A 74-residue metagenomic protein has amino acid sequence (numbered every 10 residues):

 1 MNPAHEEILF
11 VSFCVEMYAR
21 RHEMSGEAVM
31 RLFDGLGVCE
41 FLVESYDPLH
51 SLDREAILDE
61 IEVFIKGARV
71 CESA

Functional and structural regions predicted by a protein language model:
M1-V11, F64-S73: Domain-edge interaction signal
N2-E27: N-terminal acidic leader/helix
I8-V11, R31, C39, E62: Short non-domain terminal segments
Y18-E55: Amphipathic, hydrophobic secondary-structure cores in small proteins
D47-A74: Long, compositionally biased
